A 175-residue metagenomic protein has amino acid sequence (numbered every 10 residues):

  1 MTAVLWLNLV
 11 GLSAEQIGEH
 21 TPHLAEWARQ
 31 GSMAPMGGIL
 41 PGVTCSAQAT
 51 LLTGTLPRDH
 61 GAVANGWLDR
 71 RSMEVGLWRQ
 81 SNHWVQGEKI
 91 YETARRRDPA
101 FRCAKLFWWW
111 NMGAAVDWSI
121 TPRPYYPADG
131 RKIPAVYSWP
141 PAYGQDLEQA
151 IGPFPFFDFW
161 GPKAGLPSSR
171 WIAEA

Functional and structural regions predicted by a protein language model:
M1-Q16, E26-W27, L51, A94 (+1 more regions): Beta-strand elements within well-structured catalytic alpha/beta cores of enzymes that handle phosphate/sulfate esters
M1-T2, L40-V43, H83-E88: Short, exposed beta-strand "edge-strand" segments with a Pro/Gly-rich flavor and a Y/T-containing core
A3, S46, T53, I120-P122: A residue-level detector for conformationally permissive "hinge/kink" positions
V4-L9, R29-A34, T44-Q48, G66-R79: Glycine-/proline-rich flexible loop or hinge segments
W6, T21-L24, M36, V75-L77 (+1 more regions): N-terminal start-of-chain detector that recognizes signal peptides and the immediate post-cleavage beginning
G11-L12, G38, W108-N111: An acidic- and aromatic-residue-enriched active-site/binding cleft used to recognize and process polar
E15-D59, A104: Short, structured active-site-proximal loop/turn typified by the sulfatase FGly-forming signature C/S-X-P-X-R
T55-A175: His/Asp/Glu-rich, glycine-adjacent segments that coordinate divalent cations and/or stabilize oxyanion chemistry on
